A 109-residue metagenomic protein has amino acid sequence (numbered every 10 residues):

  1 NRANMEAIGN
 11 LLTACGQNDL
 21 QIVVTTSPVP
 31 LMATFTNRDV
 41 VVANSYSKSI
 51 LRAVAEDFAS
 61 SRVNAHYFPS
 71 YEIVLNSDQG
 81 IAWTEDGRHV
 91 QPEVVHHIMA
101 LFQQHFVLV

Functional and structural regions predicted by a protein language model:
N1-V109: Alpha-helical cap/lid subdomain in secreted, periplasmic, or secretory-pathway luminal O-acyl-processing enzymes
